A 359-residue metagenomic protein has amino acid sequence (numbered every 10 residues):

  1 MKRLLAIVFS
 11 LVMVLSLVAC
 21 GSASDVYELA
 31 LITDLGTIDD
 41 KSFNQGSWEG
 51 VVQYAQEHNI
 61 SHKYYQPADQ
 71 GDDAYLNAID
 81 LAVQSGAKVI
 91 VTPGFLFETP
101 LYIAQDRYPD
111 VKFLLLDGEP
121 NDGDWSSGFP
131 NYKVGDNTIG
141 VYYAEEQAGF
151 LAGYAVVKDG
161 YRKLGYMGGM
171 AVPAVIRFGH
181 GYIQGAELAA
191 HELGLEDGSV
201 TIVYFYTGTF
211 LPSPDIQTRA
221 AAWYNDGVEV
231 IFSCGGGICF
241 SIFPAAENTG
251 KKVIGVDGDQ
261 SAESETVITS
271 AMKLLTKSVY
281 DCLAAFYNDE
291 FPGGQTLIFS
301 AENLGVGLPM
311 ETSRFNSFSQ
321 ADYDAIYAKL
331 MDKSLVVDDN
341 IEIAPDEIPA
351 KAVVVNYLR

Functional and structural regions predicted by a protein language model:
M1-E28, V355-R359: Short, low-complexity disordered leader/linker segments with a strong preference for bacterial N-terminal type II
A23-R359: A residue-level marker of the well-folded mature domains of exported/periplasmic proteins
